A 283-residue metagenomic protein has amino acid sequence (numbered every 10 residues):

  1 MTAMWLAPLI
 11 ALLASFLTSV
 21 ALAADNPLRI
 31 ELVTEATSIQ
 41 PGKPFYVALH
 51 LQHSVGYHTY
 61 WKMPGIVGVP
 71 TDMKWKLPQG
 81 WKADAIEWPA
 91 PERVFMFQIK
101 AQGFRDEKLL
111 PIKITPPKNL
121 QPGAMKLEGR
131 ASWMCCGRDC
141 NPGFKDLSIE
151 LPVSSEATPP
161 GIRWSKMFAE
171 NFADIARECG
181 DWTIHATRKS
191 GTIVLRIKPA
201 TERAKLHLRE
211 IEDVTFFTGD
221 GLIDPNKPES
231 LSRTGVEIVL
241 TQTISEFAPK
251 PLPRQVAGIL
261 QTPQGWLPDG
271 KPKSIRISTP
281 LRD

Functional and structural regions predicted by a protein language model:
M4-S19: Bacterial N-terminal signal peptides
A21-D283: Extracellular/lumen-exposed scaffold segments
